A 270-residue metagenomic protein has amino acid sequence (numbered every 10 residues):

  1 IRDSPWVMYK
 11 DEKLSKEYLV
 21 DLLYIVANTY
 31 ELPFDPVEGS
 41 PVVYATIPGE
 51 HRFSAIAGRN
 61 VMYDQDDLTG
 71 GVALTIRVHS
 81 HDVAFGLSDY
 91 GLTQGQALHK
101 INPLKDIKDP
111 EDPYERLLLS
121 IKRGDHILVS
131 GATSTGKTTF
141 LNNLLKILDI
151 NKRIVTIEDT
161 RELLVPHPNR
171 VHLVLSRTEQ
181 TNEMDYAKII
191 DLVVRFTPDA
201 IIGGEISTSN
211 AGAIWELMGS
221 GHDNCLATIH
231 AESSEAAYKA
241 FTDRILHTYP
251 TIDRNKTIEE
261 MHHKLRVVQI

Functional and structural regions predicted by a protein language model:
S4-Y24, N28-K122: P-loop NTP-binding catalytic core
A55, H222, L265: Residue-level signature of catalytic and energy-coupling elements of molecular machines, predominantly ATP/GTP-dependent
Y114, G124-S130, N143-H262: Switch/coupling sub-region of P-loop NTPases
A132-S134: The conserved Walker
K137: Conserved lysine of the Walker
H262-I270: Conserved NTP phosphate-binding and transfer environment spanning the P-loop NTPase/kinase superfamily
